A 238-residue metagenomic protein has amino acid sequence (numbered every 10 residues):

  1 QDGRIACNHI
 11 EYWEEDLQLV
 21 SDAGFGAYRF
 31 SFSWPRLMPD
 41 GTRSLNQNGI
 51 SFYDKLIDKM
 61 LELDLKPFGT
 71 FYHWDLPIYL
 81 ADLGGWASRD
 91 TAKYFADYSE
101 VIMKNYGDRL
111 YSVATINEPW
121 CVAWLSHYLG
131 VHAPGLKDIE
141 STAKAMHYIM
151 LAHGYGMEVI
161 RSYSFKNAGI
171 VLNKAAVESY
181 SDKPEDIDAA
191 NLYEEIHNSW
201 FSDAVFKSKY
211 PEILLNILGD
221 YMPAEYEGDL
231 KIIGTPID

Functional and structural regions predicted by a protein language model:
Q1, D40, D54-D238: Active-site region of glycoside hydrolase catalytic domains
Q1-N46, I50, L56-K59: N-terminal structural segment of carbohydrate-active enzymes
